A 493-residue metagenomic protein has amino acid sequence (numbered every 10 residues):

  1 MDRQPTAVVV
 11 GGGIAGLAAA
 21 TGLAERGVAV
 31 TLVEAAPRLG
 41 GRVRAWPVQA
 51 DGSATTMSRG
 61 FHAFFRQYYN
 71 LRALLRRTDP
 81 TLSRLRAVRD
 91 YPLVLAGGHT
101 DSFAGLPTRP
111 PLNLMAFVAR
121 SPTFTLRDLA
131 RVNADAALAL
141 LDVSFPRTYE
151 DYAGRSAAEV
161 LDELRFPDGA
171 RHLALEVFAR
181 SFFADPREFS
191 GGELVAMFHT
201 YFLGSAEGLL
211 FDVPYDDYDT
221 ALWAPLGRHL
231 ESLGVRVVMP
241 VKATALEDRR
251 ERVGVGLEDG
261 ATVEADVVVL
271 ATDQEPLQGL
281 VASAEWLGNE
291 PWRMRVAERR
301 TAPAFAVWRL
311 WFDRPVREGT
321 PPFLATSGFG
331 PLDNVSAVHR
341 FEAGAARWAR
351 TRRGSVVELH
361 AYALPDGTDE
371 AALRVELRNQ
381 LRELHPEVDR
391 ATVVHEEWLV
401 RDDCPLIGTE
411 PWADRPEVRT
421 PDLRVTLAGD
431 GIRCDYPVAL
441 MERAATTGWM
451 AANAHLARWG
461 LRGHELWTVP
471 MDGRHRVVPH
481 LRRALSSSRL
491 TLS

Functional and structural regions predicted by a protein language model:
P5-L32: N-terminal Rossmann-like FAD-binding beta1-loop-alpha1 element of flavoenzymes
A15, R38, E275: Conserved Rossmann-like nucleotide-cofactor binding loop
A24-A50: Glycine-rich FAD pyrophosphate-binding loop
R26, V241-V357, Y362-T368, L384 (+1 more regions): Mid-domain catalytic core of redox enzymes that form a hydrophobic substrate pocket/lid adjacent to a catalytic redox
G52-A137, P146-R147: Dinucleotide-binding Rossmann-like beta1-alpha1 core, especially the glycine-rich loop that anchors the ADP
L85-R86, R236-P240, E396-E397, T426: General small-molecule cofactor/ligand-binding pocket signal
G105, R317-S493: Conserved flavin/dinucleotide-binding core of flavoenzymes
A136-A245: Active-site/ligand-binding neighborhood in enzyme catalytic cores
